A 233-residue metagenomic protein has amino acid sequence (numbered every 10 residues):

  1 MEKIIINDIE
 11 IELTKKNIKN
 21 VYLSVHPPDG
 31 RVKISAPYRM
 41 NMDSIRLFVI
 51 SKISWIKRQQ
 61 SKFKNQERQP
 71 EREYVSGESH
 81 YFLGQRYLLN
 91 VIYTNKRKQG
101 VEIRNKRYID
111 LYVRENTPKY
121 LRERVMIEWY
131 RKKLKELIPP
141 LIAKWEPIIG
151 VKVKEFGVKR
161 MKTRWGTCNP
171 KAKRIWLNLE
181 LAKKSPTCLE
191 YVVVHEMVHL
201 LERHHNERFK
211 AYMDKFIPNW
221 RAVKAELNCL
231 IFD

Functional and structural regions predicted by a protein language model:
M1-Y191, L200-D233: Active-site-proximal or metal-binding-adjacent scaffold patches in catalytic folds
E196: Walker B catalytic acidic pair
